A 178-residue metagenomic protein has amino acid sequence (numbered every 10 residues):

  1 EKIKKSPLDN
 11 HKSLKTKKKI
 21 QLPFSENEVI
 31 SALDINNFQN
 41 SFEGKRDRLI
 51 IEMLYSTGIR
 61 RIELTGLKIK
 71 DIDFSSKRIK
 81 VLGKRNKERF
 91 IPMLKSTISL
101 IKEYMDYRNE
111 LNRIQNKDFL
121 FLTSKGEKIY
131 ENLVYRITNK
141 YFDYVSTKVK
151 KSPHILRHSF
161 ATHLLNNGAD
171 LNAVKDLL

Functional and structural regions predicted by a protein language model:
E1-L178: Conserved catalytic core of the tyrosine transesterase superfamily
